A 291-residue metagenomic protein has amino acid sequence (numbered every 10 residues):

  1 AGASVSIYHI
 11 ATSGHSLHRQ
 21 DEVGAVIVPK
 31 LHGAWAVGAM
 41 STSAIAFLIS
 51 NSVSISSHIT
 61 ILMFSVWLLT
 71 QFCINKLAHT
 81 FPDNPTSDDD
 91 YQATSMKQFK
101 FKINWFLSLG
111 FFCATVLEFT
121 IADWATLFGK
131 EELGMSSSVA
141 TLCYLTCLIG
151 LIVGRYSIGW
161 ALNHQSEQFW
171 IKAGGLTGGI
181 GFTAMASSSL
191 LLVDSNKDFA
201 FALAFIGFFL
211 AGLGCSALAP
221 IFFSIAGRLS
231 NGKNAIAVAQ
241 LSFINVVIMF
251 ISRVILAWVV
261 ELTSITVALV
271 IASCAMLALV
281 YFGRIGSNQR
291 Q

Functional and structural regions predicted by a protein language model:
S6-D21, S216-S230: Intracellular juxtamembrane helix-capping segments at the cytosolic ends of symmetry-related transmembrane helices
P29, S137-L145, A235-A239: Small-residue hotspots at the loop-to-helix junctions and early N-terminal turns of transmembrane alpha-helices
S50, G154-E167, V260-E261: Helix-to-loop junctions at the C-terminal end of transmembrane segments in multipass secondary transporters
S57-N75, V267-R284: Symmetry-related core transmembrane helices of the 12-TM Major Facilitator Superfamily/SLC fold
K100-L117, F209-L213: Pair of pore-lining "gating" transmembrane helices in MFS-fold secondary transporters
D123-V139: Short amphipathic helix-loop junctions that connect adjacent transmembrane helices in Major Facilitator Superfamily/SLC
Q168-F222: C-terminal transmembrane helical hairpin of 12-TM major facilitator-type secondary transporters
S230-I265: A late C-terminal transmembrane helix in Major Facilitator Superfamily
